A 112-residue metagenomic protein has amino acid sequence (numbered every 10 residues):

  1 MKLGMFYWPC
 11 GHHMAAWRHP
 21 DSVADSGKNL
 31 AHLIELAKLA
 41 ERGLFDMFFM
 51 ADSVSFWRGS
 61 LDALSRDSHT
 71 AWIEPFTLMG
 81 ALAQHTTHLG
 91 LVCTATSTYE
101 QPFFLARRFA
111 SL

Functional and structural regions predicted by a protein language model:
M1-T86: N-terminal beta1-alpha1-beta2 module of alpha/beta enzyme domains
M5-Y7, F49-D52, C93-S97, F103-R107: Glycine-rich, histidine-containing beta strand-loop boundary motifs that form or position
V23-H32, S97-S111: Glycine-rich anion/phosphate-binding loops
T86-C93: Conserved catalytic cysteine-centered active-site region of acyl-thioester-dependent Claisen-condensing enzymes
